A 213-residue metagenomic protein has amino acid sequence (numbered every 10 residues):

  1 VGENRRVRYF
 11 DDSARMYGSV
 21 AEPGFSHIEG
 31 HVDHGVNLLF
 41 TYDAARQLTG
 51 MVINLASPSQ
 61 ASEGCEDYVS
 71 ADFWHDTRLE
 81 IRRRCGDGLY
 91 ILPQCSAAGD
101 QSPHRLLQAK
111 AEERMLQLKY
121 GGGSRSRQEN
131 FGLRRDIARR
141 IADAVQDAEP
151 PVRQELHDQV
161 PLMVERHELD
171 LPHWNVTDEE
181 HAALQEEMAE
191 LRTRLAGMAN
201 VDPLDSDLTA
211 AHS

Functional and structural regions predicted by a protein language model:
V1-S213: Non-catalytic substrate/cofactor recognition surfaces at enzyme active-site rims
